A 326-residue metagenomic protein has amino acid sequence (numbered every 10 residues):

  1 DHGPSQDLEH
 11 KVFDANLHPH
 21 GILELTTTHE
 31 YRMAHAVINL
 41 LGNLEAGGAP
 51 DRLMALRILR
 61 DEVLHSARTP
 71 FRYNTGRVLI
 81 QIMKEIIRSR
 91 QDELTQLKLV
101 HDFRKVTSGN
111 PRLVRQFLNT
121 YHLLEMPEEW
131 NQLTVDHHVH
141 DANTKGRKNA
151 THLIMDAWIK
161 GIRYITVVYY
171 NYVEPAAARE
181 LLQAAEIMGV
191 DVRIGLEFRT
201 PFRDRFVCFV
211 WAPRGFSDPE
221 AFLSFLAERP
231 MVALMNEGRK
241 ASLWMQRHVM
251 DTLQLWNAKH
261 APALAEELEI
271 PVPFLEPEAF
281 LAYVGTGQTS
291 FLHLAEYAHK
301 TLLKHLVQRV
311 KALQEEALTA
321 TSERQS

Functional and structural regions predicted by a protein language model:
D1-F206, P213-P219, S224-L226, S326: An N-terminally biased module of ancient metal coordination in phosphate/nucleic-acid-related enzymes
G3-Q6, A15, H20, E24 (+1 more regions): Non-catalytic, alpha-helical, charged scaffold/linker segments that couple or flank catalytic or architectural cores
V173-L182, F209, M235-R239, T252-L255: Noncatalytic linker/hinge segments flanking ATPase motor cores
E186, D191-P213, S242-H260, T289-F291: Hydrophobic, aliphatic-enriched repeat segments that assemble into extended interaction scaffolds in large eukaryotic
